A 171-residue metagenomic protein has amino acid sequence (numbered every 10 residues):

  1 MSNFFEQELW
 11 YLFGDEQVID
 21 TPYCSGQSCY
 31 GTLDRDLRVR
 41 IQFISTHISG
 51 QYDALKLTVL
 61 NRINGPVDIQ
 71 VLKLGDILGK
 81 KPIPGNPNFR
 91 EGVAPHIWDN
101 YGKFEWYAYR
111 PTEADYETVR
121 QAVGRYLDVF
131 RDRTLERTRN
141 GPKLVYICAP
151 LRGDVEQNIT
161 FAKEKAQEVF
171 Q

Functional and structural regions predicted by a protein language model:
M1-Y11, Y23-N140: Intrinsically disordered, low-complexity regulatory regions enriched in serine/threonine/proline and acidic residues
G14: Functional cleft and adjacent loop/helix regions within the main domain that mediate ligand binding or catalysis
N140-Q171: Catalytic phosphate/metal-binding cores of nucleic-acid and nucleotide-processing enzymes, i.e., regions that mediate
